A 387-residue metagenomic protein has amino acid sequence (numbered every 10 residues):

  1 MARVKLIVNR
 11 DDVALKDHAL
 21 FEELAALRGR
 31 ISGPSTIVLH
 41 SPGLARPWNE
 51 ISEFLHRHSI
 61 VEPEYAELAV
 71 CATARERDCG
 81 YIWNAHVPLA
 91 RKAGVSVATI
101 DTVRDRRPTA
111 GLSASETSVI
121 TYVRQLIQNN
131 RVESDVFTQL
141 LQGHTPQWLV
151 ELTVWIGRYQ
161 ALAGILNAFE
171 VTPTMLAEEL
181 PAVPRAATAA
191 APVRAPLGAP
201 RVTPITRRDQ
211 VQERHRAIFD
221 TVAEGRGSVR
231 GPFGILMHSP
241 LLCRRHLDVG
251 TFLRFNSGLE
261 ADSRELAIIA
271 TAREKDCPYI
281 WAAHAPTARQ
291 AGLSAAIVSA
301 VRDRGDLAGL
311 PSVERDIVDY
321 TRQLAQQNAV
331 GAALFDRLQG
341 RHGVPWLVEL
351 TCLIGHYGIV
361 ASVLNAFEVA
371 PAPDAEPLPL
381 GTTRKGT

Functional and structural regions predicted by a protein language model:
M1-T387: Hydrophobic alpha-helical segments
